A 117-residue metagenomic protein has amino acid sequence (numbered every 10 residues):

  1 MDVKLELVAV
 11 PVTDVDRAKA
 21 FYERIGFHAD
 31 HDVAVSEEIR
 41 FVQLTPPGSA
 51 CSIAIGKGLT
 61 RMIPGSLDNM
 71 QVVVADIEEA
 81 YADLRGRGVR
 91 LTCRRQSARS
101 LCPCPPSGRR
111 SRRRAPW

Functional and structural regions predicted by a protein language model:
D2-L7, G65-N69: Short, solvent-exposed beta-strand edge segments and adjacent coil->beta transition regions
D2-V3, A9-C51, G86: Core segments of cupin and vicinal oxygen chelate
A9-P11, Q71-A75: Short hydrophobic/aromatic beta-strand micro-patches that form the beta-sheet surface supporting nucleotide- or nucleic
R17, I77-Y81: Short, conserved charged micro-motifs
H28-L67, V74, C93, R113: Conserved short beta-strand elements that form part of the metal-binding/catalytic scaffold of enzyme active sites
D32-V33, V42, V72, Y81-W117: Vicinal oxygen chelate
